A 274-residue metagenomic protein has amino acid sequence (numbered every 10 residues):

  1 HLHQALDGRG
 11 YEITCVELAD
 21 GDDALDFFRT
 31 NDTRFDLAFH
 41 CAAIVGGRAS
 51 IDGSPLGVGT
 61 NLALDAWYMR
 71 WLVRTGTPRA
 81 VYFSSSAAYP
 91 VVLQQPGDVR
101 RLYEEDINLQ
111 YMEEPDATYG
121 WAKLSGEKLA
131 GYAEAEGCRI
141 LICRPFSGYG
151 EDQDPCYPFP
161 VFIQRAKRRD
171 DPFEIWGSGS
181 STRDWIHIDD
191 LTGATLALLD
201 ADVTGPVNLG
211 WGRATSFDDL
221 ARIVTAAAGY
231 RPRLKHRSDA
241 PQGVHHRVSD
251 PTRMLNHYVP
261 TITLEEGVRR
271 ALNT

Functional and structural regions predicted by a protein language model:
H1-Y11: Canonical Rossmann dinucleotide-binding motif of NAD(H)/NADP(H)-dependent dehydrogenases/reductases, specifically
Y11-T30: Adenosine-cofactor binding site in Rossmann-like domains, unifying the SAM/SAH pocket of S-adenosylmethionine-dependent
V16, A38-I44, A80-S86, C143-P145: SDR active-site strand-loop-helix element
F27-L62: NAD(P)H-binding glycine-rich loop region in Rossmannoid oxidoreductase-like domains and their noncatalytic homologs
A66-D116, L141: Conserved Rossmann-fold NAD(P)-dependent oxidoreductase catalytic core, especially the SDR/UDP-sugar
V92-R101, L124, K128-D184, I188-L199 (+1 more regions): NAD(P)-dependent short-chain dehydrogenase/reductase
T118, A122: Active-site helix of classical SDR
K167-T274: C-terminal substrate-binding subdomain of Rossmann-fold SDR/epimerase-dehydratase oxidoreductases
